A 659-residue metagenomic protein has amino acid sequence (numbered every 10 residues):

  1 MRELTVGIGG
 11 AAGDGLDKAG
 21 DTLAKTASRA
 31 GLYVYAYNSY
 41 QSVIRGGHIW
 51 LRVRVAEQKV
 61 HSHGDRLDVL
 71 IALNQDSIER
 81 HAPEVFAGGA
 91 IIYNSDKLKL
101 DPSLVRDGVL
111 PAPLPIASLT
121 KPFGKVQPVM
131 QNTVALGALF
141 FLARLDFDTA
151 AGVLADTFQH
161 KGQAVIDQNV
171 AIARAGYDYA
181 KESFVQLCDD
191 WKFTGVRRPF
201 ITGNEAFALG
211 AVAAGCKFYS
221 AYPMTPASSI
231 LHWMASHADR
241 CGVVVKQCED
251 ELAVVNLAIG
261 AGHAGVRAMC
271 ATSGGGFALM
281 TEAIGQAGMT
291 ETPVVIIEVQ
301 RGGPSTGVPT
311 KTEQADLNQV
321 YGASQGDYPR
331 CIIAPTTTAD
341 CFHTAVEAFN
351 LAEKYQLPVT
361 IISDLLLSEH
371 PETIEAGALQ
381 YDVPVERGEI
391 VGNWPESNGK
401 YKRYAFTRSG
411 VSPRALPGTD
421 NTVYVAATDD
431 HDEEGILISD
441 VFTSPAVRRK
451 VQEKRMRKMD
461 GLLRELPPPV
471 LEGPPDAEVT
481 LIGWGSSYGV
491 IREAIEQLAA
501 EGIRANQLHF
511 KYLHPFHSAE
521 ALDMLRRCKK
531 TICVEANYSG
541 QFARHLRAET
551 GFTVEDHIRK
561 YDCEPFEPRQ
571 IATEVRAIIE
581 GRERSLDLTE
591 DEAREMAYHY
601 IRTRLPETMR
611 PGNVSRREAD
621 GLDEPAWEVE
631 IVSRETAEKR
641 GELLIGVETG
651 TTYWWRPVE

Functional and structural regions predicted by a protein language model:
M1-A214, F218-S220: Active-site cofactor/cluster-binding pocket
R2-A82, F218, T225-G322, C331-A352 (+1 more regions): Thiamine diphosphate
E3, A155-F158, E182-V196, A211-C216 (+5 more regions): Gly-rich Lys/Arg/Thr-decorated short loops/hinges at beta-loop-alpha junctions or inter-strand turns that position
A72, I92-N94, P115, T272 (+4 more regions): Short beta-strand segments
V85-I91, D107-V109, V243, V266 (+3 more regions): A short helix->loop->beta-strand "cap" motif at the edges of active sites that frequently abuts
I201-N204, L209-A214, T344, F349-E583: Flexible, low-complexity linker and terminal segments
R584-A619: Short, non-transmembrane alpha-helical segments in secretory-pathway proteins
E607-E648, T652: Exposed beta-strand-loop-beta-strand "reactive/processing" segments of non-cytosolic proteins
